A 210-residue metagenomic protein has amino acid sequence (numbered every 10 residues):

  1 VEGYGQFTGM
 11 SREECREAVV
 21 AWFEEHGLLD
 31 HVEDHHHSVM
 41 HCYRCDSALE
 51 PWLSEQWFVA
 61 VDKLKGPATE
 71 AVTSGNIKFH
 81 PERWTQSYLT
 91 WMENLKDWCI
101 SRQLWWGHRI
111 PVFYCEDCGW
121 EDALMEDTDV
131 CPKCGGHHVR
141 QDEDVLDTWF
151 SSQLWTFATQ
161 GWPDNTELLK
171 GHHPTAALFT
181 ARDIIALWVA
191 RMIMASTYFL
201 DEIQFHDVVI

Functional and structural regions predicted by a protein language model:
V1-E116, I184, W188: Residue patterns forming the tRNA-binding/recognition surfaces of aminoacyl-tRNA synthetases and related DALR
S74-I77, S87-W91, L95-D97, S101-I210: Conserved active-site neighborhood of enzyme catalytic/cofactor-binding cores
